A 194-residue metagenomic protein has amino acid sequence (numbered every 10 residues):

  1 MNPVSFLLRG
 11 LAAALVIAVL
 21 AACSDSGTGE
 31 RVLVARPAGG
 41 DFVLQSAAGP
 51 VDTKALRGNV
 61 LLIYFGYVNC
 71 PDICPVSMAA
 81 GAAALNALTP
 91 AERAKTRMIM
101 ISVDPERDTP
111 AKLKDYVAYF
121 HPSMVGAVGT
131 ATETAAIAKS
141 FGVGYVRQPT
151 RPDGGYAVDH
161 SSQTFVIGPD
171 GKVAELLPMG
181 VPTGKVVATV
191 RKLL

Functional and structural regions predicted by a protein language model:
M1-A12: Bacterial N-terminal signal peptides that target proteins for export
V19-A22: C-terminal motif of bacterial Sec signal peptides marking the signal peptidase cleavage site
S24-G27: Bacterial signal peptide processing site
D41-L61: A short beta-strand-turn-helix
K54-S77, G81: Short active-site neighborhood of thiol/selenol oxidoreductases, capturing the structured segment around
N59-V60, M78-I101, A118: Conserved helix-turn-beta segment immediately C-terminal to the redox Cys motif in thioredoxin-like folds
K114-S161: Short, internal strand/loop/helix patches that form the active-site neighborhood or redox-interaction surface
R151-L194: Thiol-/selenol-based redox modules, centered on thioredoxin-like and closely related oxidoreductase domains
